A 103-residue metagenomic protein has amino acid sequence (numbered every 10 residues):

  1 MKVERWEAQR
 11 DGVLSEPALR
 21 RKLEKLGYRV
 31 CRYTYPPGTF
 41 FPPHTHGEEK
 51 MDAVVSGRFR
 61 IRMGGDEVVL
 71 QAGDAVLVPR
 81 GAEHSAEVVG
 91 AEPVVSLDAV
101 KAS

Functional and structural regions predicted by a protein language model:
M1-R32: A short, N-terminal "cap"/entry segment at the start of jelly-roll beta-barrel domains of the cupin/DSBH fold
R20-K22, F40-H46, E87-V89: Short histidine-centered beta-strand/loop micro-motifs that create catalytic or ligand/metal-coordination sites
R29-H46, R80: Conserved short histidine dyad/triad with adjacent acidic residue
Y35, H46-I61: Short, conserved beta-strand element in jelly-roll/cupin
R58-R60, E67, E83, P93: Structural motif
G65-R80: Short acidic-glycine-tyrosine-enriched beta hairpin
R80-S103: Ligand-binding loop in jelly-roll beta-barrel domains
